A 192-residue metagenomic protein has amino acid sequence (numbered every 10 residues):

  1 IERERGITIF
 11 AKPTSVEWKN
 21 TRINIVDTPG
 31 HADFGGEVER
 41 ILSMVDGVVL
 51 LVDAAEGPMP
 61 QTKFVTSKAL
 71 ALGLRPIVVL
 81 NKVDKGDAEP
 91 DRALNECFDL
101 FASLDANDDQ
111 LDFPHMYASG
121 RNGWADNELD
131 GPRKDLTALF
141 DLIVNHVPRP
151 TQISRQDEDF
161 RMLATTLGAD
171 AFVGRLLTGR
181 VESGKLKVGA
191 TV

Functional and structural regions predicted by a protein language model:
I1-P60, V65-A71, P76: Conserved P-loop/Walker A NTP-binding site and adjacent catalytic elements of P-loop NTPases
G6, I25-D27, I41, V49 (+7 more regions): Residue-level signature of catalytic and energy-coupling elements of molecular machines, predominantly ATP/GTP-dependent
E17, E39-L42, D46, D53 (+8 more regions): Signal for well-folded cores of large energy- and translation-related assemblies
N24, G47-L51, L72-D84, C97-S119: Conserved beta-strand/loop subsegment of P-loop NTPase cores
H31-A32, A55-P58, A71, K82-A88 (+3 more regions): Conserved nucleotide-binding/hydrolysis micro-motifs of P-loop NTPases
G35, E56, G86-D91, L129-K134: Ordered, soluble secondary-structure elements with a strong preference for glycine-centered loop motifs and nearby
T62, P90-C97, L136, F140: Amphipathic alpha-helical segments in well-structured domains
D99-V192: Conserved catalytic-core segments of large NTP-driven translation/proteostasis enzymes
